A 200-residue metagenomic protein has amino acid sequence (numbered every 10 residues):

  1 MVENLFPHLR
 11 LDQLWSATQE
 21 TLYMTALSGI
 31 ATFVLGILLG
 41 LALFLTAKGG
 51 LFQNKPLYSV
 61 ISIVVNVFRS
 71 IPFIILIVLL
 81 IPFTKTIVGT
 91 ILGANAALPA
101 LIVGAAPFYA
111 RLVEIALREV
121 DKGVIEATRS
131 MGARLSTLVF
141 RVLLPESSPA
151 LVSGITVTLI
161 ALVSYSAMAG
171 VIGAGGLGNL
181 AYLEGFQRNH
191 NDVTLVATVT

Functional and structural regions predicted by a protein language model:
M1-F6, F52, G170-L180: Peri-membrane helix termini and adjoining interfacial loops of integral membrane proteins
M1-Q19: Short, strongly hydrophobic alpha-helical membrane anchors
L14, T18, L22, V60 (+6 more regions): Hydrophobic alpha-helical elements at and bordering transmembrane segments of multi-pass membrane proteins
W15-R118, S153-A161, V199-T200: Membrane-water interface segments at the C-terminal ends of transmembrane alpha-helices in multi-pass inner-membrane
N95-A96, V124, L135-T137, S148-P149 (+2 more regions): Residue-level recognition of membrane-helix boundary sites in multi-pass small-molecule transporters
E114-S130, T137-R141: Intracellular coupling helices
A133-S166: Transmembrane alpha-helices
L177-T200: Hydrophobic alpha-helical transmembrane segments of polytopic membrane proteins
